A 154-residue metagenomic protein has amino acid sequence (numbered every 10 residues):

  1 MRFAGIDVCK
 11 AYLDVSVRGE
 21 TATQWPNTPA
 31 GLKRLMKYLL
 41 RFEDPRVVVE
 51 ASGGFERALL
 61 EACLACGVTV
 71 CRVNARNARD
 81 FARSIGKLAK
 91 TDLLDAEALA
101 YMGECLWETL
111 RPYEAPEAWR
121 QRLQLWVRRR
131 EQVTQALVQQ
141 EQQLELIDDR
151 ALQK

Functional and structural regions predicted by a protein language model:
M1-K154: Phosphate- and other anionic-substrate recognition elements at nucleic-acid/protein interfaces
